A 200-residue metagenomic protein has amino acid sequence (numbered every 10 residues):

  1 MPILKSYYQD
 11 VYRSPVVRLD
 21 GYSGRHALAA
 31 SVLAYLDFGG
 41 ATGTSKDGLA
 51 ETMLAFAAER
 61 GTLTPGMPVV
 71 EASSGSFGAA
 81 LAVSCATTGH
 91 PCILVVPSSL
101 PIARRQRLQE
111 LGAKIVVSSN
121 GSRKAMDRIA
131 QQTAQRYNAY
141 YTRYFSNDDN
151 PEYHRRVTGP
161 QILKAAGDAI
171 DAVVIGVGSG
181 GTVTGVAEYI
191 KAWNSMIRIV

Functional and structural regions predicted by a protein language model:
M1-V200: PLP-dependent amino-acid enzyme catalytic core
